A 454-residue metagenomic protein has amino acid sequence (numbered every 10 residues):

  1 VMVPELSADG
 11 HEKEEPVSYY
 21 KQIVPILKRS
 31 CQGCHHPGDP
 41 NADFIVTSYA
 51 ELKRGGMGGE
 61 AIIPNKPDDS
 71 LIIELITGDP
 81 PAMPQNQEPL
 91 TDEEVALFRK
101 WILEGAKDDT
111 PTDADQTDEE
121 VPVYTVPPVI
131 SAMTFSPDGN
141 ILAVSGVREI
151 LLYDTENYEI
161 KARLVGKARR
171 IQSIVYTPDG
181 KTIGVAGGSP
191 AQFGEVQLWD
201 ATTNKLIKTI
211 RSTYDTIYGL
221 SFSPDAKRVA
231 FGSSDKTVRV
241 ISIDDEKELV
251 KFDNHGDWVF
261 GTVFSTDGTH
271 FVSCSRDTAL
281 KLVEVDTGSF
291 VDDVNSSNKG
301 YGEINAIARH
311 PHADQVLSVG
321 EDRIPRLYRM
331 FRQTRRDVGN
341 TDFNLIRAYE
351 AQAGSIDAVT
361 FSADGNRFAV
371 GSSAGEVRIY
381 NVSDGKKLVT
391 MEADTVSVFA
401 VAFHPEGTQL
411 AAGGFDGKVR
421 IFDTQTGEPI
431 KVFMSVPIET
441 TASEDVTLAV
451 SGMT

Functional and structural regions predicted by a protein language model:
M2-P137, G146-V147, V436: Aromatic- and Gly/Pro-enriched helix-to-coil junctions and flexible linker segments
D109-T454: WD40-repeat beta-propeller superdomains and closely related acidic/aromatic-rich repeat-like regions
